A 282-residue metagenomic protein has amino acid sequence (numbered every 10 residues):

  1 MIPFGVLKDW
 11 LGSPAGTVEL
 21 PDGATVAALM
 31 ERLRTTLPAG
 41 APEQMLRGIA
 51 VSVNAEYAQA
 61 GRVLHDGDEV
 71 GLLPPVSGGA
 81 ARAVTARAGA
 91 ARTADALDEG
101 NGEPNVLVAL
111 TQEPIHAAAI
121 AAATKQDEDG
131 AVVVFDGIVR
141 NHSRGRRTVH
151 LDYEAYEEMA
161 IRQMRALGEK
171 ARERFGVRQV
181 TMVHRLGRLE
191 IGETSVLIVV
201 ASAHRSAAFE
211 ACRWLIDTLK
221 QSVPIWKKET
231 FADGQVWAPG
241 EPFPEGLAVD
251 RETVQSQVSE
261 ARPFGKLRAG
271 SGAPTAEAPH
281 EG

Functional and structural regions predicted by a protein language model:
M1-T85: Ubiquitin-like/PB1-type beta-grasp interaction modules and other compact soluble beta-rich domains
I2-F4, K8-W10, A58, E69-P75 (+5 more regions): N-terminal, polar/charged subdomain of small-to-medium soluble alpha/beta proteins
G12, T35-A39, G176, P224 (+1 more regions): Residue-level recognition of short, structured coil/turn motifs that connect secondary structure elements
L20, V200-S202: Short beta-strand-to-loop capping motifs
A27-A28, S206-E210: Short, conserved charged micro-motifs
A41-E43, V183, A207: Short, surface-exposed helix-loop/turn micro-motifs enriched in polar/charged residues
G265-P274: Short Gly/Ser/Thr- and charged-rich N-terminal loops/segments that act as flexible capping/hinge elements
